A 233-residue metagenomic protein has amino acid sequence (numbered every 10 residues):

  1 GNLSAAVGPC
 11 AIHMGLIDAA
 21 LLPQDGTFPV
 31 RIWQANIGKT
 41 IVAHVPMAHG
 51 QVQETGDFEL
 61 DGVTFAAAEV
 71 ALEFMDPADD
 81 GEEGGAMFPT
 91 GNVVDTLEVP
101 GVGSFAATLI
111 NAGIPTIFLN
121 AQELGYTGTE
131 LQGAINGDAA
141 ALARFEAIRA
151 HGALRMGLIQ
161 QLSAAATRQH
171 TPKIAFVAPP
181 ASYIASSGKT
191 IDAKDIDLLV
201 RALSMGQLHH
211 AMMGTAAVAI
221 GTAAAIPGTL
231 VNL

Functional and structural regions predicted by a protein language model:
N2-L233: Non-transmembrane, aqueous-exposed alpha-helical and coiled segments at domain scale
